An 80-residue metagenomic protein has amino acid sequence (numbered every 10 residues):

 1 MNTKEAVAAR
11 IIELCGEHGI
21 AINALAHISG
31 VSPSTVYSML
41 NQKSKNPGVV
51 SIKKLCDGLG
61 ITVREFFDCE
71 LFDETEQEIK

Functional and structural regions predicted by a protein language model:
M1-A21: A short, Lys/Arg-rich alpha-helix, primarily the initiator
G16, N41, L71: Residue-level detection of the helix-turn-helix DNA-binding "recognition helix"
L25-A26: Short alpha-helical "recognition helix" segments of helix-turn-helix
G30-N46: Recognition helix of helix-turn-helix/homeodomain-like DNA-binding domains that insert into the DNA major groove
S38, F67-K80: Short, charged recognition helix plus adjacent turn of helix-turn-helix-like nucleic-acid-binding domains
K43-D57: Short, basic-rich loop-to-helix N-cap that marks the start of a DNA-contacting helix
